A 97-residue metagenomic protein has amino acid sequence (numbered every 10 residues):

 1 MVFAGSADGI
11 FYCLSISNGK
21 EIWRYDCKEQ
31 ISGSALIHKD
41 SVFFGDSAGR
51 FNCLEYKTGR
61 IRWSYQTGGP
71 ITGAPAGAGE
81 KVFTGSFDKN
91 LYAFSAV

Functional and structural regions predicted by a protein language model:
M1-Y12, I16, R24-N52, Y65-Y92: Repeat-blade elements of multi-bladed beta-propeller folds
S15-G19, E55-G59, S95-V97: Short loop/turn segments that connect beta-strands within beta-propeller blades
